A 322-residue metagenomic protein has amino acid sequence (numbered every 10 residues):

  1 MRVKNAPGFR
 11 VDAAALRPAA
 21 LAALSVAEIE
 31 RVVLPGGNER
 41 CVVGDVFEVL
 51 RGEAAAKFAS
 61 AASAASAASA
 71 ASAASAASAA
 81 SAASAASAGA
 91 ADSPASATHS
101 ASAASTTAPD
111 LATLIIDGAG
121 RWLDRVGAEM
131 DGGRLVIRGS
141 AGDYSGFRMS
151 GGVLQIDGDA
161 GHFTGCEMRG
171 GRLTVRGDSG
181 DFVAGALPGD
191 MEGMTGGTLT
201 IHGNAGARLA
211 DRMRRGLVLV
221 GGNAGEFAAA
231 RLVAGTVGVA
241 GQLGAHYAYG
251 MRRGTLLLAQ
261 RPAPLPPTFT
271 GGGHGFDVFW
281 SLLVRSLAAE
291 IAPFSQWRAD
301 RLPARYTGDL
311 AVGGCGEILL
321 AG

Functional and structural regions predicted by a protein language model:
M1-E28, G133-G139, Y144-G158, T164-R176: Short, charged N-terminal helix-start/capping segments
M1-I115, R125, R176, G189-H202 (+4 more regions): Intrinsically disordered, low-complexity terminal regions
V42-D45, A112-G127, D131-S150, Q155-G165 (+3 more regions): Surface-facing alpha-helical segments and adjacent helix-coil boundary elements at the starts of domains
D117, R138, F147-S150, D157-D159 (+10 more regions): Feature marks extracellular polysaccharide-active and adherence modules
G180-D190: Extracellular beta-strand/beta-solenoid scaffold signature
